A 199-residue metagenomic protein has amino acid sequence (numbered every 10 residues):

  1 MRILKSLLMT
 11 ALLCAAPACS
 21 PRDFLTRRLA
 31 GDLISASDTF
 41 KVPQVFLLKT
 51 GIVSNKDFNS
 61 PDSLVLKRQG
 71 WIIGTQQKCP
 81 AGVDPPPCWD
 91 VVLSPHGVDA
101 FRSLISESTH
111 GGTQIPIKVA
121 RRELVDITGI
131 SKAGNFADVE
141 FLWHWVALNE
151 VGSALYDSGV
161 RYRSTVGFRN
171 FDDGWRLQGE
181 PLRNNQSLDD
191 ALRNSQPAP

Functional and structural regions predicted by a protein language model:
M1-L8: Bacterial N-terminal signal peptides that target proteins for export
A15-A18: C-terminal motif of bacterial Sec signal peptides marking the signal peptidase cleavage site
S20-R22: Bacterial signal peptide processing site
R27-L48: Post-signal peptide N-terminal segment of mature Sec-exported envelope proteins
L47-N55, A154: Second-shell loop/turn segments in exported
F58-I73: Basic amphipathic alpha-helical segments that dock to polyanions
T75-Q114: Accessory beta->alpha helical hairpin/"wing" motif in late/C-terminal subdomains of nucleic-acid enzymes
D99-P199: Low-complexity, intrinsically disordered terminal/linker segments enriched in charged and Gly/Pro repeats
